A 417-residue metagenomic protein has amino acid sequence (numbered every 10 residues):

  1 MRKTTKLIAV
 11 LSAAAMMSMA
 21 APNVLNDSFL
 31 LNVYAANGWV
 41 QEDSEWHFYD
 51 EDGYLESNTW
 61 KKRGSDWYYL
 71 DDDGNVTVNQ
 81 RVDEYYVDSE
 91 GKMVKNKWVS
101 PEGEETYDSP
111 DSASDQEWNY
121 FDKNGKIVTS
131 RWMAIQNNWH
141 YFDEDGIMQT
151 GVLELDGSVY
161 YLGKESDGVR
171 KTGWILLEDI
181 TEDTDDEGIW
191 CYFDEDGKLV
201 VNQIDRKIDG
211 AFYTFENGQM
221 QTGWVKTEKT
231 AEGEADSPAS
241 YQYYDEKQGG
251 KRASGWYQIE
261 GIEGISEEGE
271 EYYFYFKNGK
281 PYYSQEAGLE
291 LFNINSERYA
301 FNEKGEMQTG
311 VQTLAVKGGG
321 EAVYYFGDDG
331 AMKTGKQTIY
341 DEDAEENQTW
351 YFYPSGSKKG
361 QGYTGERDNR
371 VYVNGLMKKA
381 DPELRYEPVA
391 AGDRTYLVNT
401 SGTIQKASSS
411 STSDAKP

Functional and structural regions predicted by a protein language model:
R2-P417: Extracellular adhesion/carbohydrate-binding repeat motifs centered on closely spaced tryptophans
